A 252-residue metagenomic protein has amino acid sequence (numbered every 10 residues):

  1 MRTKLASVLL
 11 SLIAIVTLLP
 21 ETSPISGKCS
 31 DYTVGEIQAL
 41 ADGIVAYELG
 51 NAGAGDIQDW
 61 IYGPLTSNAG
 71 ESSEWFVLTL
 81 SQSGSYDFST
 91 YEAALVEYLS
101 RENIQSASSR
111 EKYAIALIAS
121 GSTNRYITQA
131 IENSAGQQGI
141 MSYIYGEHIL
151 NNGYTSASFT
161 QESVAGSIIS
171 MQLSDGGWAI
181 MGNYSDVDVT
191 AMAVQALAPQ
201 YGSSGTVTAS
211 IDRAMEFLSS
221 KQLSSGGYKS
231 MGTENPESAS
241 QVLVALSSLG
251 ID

Functional and structural regions predicted by a protein language model:
R2-S23: Sec-dependent N-terminal signal peptides of Gram-positive bacterial secreted proteins and lipoproteins
L18-V34: Sec-dependent signal peptide cleavage junction
D31-G35, N51, Y98: Intrinsically disordered, low-complexity N-terminal segments that are enriched in acidic
T33-G35, A39, G55-D87, N103-T123 (+3 more regions): An alpha-helical repeat/solenoid feature that recognizes helix-turn-helix modules
F88-S100, T123-A135, F159-S167: Alpha-helical repeat scaffolds
T128, M171-D175, S220: Flexible, solvent-exposed coil segments and beta strand-coil junctions, predominantly the extracellular/periplasmic
